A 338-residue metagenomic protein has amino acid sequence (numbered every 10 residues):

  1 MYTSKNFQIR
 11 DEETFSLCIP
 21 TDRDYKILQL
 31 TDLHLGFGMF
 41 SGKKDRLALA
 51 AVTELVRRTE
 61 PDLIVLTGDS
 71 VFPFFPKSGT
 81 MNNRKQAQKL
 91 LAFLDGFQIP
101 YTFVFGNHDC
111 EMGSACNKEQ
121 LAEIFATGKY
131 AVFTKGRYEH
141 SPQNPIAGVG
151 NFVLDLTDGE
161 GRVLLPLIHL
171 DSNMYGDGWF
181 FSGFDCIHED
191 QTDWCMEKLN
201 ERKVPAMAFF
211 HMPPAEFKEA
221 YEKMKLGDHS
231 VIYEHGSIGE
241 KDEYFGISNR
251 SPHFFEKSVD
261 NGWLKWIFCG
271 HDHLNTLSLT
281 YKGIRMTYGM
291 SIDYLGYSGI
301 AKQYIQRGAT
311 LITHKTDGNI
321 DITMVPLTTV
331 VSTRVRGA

Functional and structural regions predicted by a protein language model:
M1-R84, K89: N-terminal active-site segment of His-dependent metallophosphoesterases
Y2-I19, R84-R202, Y294, R307-T313: Extended active-site neighborhood of metal-dependent phosphoesterases/phosphodiesterases
Y2-N6, V153-G161, F254-N261, H273-A338: Binuclear metal-dependent phosphoesterase catalytic core
D24-F37, L164-M174, F209, R285-S291: Active-site-proximal beta-strand elements of phosphoester/diester hydrolases
D32, V52, I64, D69 (+8 more regions): Divalent metal-coordination and catalytic microenvironments
G36-M39, F72-F75, F103-A115, Y175-G178 (+4 more regions): Active-site environment of divalent metal-dependent phosphoester hydrolases
F40-K44, G68-A92, D109-Y130, A220 (+1 more regions): Metal-dependent catalytic neighborhoods of phosphoester/phosphodiester hydrolases
T59-L63, P166-H169, F181-D272: His/acidic metal-ligating clusters that form di-metal
